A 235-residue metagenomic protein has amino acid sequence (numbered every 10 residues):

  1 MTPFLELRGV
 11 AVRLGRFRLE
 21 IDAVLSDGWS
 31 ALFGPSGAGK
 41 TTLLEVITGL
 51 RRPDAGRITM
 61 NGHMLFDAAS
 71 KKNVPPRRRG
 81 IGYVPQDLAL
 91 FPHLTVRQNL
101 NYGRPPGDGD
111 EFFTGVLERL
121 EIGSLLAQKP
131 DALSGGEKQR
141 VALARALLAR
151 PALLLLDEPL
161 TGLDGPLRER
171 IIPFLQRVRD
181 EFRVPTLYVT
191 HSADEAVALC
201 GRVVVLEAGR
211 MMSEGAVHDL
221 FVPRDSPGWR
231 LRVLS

Functional and structural regions predicted by a protein language model:
H63-A68, D108-L125, Q176-R177: Conserved ABC ATPase "signature" region
L65-G82, P106, R224: ABC ATPase NBD coupling module
K129-L133, E137: Conserved ABC ATPase signature
L148-A152: A short, proline-enriched helix->beta-strand linker immediately N-terminal to the Walker B motif in ABC-type P-loop
L154-E158: Catalytic Walker B motif of ABC-type/P-loop ATPase nucleotide-binding domains
E214-G215: ABC ATPase "signature
